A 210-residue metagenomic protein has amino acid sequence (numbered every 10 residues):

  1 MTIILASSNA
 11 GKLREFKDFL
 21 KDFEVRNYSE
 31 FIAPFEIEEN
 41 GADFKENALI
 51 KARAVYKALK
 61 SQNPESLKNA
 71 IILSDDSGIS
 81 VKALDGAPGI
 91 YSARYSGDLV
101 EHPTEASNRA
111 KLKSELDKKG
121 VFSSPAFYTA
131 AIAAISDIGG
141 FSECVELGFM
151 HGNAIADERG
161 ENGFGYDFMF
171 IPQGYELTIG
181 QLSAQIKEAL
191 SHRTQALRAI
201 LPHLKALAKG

Functional and structural regions predicted by a protein language model:
T2-I4, A10-A208: Anionic-ligand binding patches
